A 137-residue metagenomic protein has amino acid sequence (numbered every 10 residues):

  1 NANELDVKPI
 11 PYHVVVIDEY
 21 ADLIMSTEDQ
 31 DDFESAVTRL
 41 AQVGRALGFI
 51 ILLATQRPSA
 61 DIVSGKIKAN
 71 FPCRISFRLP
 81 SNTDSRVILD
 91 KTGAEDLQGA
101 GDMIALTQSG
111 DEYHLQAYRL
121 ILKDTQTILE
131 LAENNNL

Functional and structural regions predicted by a protein language model:
N1-L137: P-loop NTPase motor-domain active sites and their immediate coupling elements
